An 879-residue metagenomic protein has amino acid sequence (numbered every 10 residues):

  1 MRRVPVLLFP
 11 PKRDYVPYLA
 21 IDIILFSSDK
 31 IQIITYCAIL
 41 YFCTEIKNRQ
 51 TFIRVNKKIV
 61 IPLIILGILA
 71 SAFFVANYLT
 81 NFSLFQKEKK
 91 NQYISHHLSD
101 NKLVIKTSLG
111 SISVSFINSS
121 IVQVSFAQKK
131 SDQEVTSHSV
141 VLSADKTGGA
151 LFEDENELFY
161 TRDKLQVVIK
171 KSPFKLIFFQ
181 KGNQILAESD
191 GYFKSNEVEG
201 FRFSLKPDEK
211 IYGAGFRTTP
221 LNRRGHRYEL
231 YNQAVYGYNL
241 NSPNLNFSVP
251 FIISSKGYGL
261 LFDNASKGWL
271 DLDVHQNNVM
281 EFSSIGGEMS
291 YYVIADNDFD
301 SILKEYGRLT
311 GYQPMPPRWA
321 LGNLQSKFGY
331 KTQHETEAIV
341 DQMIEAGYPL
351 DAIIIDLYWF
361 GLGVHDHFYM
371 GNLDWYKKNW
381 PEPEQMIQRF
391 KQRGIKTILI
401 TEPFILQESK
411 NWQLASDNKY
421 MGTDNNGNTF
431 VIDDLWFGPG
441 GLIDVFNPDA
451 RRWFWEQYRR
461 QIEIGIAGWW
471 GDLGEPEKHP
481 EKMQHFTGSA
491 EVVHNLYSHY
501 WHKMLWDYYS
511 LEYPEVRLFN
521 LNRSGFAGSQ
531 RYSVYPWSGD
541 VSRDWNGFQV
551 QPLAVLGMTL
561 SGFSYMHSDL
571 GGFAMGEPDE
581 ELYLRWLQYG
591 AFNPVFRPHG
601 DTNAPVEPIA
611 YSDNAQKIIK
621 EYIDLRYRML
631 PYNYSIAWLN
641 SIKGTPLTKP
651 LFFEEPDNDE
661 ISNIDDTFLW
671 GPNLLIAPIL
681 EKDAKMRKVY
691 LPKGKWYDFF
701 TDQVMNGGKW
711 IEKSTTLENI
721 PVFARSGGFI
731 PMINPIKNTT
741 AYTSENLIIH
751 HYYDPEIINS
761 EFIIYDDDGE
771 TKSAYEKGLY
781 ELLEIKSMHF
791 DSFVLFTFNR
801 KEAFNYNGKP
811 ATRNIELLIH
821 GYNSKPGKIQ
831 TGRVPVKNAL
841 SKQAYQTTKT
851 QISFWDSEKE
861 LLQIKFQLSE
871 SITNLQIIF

Functional and structural regions predicted by a protein language model:
R2-R13: Extreme N-terminal basic, low-complexity initiation segments that serve as generic localization/processing leaders
V4, W855-D856: Short glycine-rich, low-complexity segments
F9, A20-I21, S27, T44-E45 (+1 more regions): Short, low-complexity interaction segments enriched in Ser/Thr/Pro/Gly
D29-K30, Y36-E45, T51: Short, positively charged and aromatic/hydrophobic N-terminal segments
C43, R49, N56-W319, F328 (+13 more regions): N-terminal accessory segment at the very beginning of proteins
I185-N719, A724-R725: Catalytic-domain carbohydrate-binding cleft regions of carbohydrate-active enzymes
L625-I642, F700-E781: Catalytic cores of secreted or luminal carbohydrate-active enzymes
